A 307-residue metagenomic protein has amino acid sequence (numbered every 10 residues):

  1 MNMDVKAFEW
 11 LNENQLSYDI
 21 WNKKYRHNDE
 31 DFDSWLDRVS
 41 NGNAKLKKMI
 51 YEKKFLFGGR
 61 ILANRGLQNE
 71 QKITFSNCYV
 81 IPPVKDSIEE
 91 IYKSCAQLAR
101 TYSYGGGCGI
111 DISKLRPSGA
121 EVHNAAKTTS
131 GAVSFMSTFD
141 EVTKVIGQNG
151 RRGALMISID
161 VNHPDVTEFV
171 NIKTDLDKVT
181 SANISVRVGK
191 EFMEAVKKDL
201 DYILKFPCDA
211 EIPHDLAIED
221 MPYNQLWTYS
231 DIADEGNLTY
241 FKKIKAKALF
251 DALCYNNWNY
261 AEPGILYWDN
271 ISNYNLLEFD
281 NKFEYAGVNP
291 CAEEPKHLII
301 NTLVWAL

Functional and structural regions predicted by a protein language model:
M1-L307: Extended catalytic cores of very large enzyme megasubunits
